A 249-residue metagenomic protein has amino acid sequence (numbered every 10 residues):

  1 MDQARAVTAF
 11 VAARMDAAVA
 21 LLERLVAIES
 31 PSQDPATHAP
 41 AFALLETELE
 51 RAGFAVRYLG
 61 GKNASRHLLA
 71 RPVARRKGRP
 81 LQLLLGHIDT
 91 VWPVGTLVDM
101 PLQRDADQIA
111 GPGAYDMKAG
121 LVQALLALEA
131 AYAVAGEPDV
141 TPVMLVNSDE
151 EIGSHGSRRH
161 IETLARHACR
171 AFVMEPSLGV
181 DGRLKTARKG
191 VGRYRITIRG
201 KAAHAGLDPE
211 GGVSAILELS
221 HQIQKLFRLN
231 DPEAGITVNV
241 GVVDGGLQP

Functional and structural regions predicted by a protein language model:
M1-A114, A133-P138: Acidic/His- and Gly-rich active-site-bordering loop/insert found across diverse amide/peptide-bond hydrolases
T37-A41, G120, G156-S157: Residues at alpha-helix caps and immediate loop-helix transition turns in enzyme cores, especially N- and C-cap
A55, T141-V143, C169: Residues at the starts of beta-strands that form the adenosine-phosphate
V56, M144, V238-V240: Generic structural signal for residues in well-ordered beta-strands
L68, Q82, P142, Y194 (+1 more regions): Conserved beta-strand core positions
L84, R104-I152, G192-I198, L207-R228: Alpha-helical metal-binding/catalytic segments enriched in His/Glu/Asp
E151, S157-P249: Midchain, well-structured core segments that form catalytic/ion-binding scaffolds
